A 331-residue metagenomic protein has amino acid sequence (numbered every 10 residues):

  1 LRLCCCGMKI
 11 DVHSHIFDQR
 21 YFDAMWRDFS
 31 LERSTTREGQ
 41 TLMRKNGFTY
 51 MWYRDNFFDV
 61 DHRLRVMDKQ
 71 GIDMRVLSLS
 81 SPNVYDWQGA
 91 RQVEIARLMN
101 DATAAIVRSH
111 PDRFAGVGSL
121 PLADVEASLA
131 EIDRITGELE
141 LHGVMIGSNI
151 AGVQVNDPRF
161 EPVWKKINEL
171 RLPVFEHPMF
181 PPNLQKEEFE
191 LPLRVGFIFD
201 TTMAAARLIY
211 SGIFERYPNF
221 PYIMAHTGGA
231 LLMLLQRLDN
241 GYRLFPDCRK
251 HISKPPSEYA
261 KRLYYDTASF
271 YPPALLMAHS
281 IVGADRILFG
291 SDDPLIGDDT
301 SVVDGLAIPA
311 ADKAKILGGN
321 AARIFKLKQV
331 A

Functional and structural regions predicted by a protein language model:
C4-V12, F17-M74, D101-S109, A130-R134 (+5 more regions): Mid-to-C-terminal alpha-helical segments outside catalytic/metal-binding sites
Y53, G89-A96, V125, V153 (+4 more regions): Flexible, glycine- and charge-enriched loops at secondary-structure boundaries
K69-L77, E176, F180-P182: Short coil-to-beta-strand
N83-Q88: A short acidic, helix-capping loop that chelates divalent metal ions and anchors anionic groups
Q92-N100, N156-V163: Charged helix-capping and loop-helix junction motifs
L120-A123, A127, I223: Alpha-helical scaffold segments that form or flank carboxylate-/histidine-based iron centers
L122, P178-P182, D293-P294: Short glycine-enriched loops at secondary-structure junctions
R134-L288, A331: Catalytic pocket-lining loop regions of alpha/beta-barrel enzymes, especially the amidohydrolase/enolase/GH5 lineages
